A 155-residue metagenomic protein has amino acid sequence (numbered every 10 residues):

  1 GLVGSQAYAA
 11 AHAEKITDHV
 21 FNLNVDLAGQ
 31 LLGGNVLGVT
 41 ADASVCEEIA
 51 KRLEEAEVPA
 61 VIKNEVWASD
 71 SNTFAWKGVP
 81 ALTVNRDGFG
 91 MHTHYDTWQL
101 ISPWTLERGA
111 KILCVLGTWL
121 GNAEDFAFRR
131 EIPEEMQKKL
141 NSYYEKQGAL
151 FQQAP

Functional and structural regions predicted by a protein language model:
G1-G88: Metal-dependent peptidase/peptidase-like ectodomains
F89-P155: His/Asp/Glu-rich mid-to-C-terminal helical/loop segments that flank catalytic regions of hydrolases
